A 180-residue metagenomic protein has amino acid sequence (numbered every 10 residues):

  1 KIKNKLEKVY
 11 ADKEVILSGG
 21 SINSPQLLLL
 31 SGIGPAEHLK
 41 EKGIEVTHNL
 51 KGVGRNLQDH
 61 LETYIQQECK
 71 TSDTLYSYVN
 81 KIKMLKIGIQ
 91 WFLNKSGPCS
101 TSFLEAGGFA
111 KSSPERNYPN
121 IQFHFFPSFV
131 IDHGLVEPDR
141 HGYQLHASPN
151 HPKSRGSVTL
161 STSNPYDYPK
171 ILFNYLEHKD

Functional and structural regions predicted by a protein language model:
K1-Q90, P98, S163: Glycine-rich loop(s) and the adjacent beta-strand/alpha-helix scaffold that form part
Q66-D180: FAD cofactor-binding and catalytic pocket of flavoenzymes
